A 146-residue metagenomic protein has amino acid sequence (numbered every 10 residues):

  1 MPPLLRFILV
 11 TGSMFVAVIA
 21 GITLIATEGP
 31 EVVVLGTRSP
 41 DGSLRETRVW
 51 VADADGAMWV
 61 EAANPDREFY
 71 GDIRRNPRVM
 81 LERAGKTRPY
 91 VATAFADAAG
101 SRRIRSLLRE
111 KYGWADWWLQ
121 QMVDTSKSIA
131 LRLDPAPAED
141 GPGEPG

Functional and structural regions predicted by a protein language model:
P2-R6, S13, A115, S126-G146: C-terminal edge-of-domain segments
R6-T23: Hydrophobic membrane-insertion alpha-helices, especially the h-region of bacterial N-terminal signal peptides
I19-I22, E46-T47, D66: A generic local structural motif
G21-T23, L35-P40, L119-Q120: Short helix-to-loop capping/linker segments positioned immediately adjacent to catalytic or ligand/cofactor-binding
T23-I25, W59-V60, D66, Y70: Covalent nucleotidyltransferase core used to form phosphodiester bonds in nucleic acids
I25-T27, V32, G36, R132-P135: Terminal leader/tail segments of proteins
P30-N64, V79-R83, P89-T93: Short beta-strand segments
L44, P65-A136: Short, structured beta-strand-loop surface elements
